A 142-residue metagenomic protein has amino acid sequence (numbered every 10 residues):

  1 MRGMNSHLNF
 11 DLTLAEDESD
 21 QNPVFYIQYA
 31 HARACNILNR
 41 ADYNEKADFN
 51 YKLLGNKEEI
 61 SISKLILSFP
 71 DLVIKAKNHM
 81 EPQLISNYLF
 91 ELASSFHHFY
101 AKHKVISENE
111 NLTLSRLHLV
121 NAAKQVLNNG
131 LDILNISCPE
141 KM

Functional and structural regions predicted by a protein language model:
M1-M142: Non-catalytic interaction-recognition regions
